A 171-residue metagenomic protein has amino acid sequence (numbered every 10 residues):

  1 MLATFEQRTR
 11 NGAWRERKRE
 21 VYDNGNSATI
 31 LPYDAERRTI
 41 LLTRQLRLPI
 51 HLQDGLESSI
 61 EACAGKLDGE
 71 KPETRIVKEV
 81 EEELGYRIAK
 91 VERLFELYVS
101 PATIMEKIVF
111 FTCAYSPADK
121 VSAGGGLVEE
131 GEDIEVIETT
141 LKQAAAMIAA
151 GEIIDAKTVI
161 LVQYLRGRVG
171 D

Functional and structural regions predicted by a protein language model:
M1-R37: Acidic, metal-coordinating catalytic segment for phosphate/diphosphate chemistry, firing primarily on the Nudix
L2, L42, F110-T112, V136-E138: Conserved hydrophobic/aromatic beta-strand scaffold that supports enzyme active sites
T4-N11, S100-S122: Active-site-adjacent beta-strand/loop module that shapes the phosphate/pyrophosphate-binding cleft
R8-T9, D34-E36, L46, A114-A118 (+2 more regions): Short loop segments at secondary-structure junctions
R19-Y22, L31, T39-K78, K120 (+2 more regions): Conserved Nudix-box catalytic region and its N-terminal flanking loop in Nudix hydrolases and closely related
R44, L56-I60, R93, P101-I104 (+1 more regions): Nudix hydrolase/Nudix homology domain
R87-L94: A short coil-to-beta-strand element that immediately follows conserved catalytic motifs
